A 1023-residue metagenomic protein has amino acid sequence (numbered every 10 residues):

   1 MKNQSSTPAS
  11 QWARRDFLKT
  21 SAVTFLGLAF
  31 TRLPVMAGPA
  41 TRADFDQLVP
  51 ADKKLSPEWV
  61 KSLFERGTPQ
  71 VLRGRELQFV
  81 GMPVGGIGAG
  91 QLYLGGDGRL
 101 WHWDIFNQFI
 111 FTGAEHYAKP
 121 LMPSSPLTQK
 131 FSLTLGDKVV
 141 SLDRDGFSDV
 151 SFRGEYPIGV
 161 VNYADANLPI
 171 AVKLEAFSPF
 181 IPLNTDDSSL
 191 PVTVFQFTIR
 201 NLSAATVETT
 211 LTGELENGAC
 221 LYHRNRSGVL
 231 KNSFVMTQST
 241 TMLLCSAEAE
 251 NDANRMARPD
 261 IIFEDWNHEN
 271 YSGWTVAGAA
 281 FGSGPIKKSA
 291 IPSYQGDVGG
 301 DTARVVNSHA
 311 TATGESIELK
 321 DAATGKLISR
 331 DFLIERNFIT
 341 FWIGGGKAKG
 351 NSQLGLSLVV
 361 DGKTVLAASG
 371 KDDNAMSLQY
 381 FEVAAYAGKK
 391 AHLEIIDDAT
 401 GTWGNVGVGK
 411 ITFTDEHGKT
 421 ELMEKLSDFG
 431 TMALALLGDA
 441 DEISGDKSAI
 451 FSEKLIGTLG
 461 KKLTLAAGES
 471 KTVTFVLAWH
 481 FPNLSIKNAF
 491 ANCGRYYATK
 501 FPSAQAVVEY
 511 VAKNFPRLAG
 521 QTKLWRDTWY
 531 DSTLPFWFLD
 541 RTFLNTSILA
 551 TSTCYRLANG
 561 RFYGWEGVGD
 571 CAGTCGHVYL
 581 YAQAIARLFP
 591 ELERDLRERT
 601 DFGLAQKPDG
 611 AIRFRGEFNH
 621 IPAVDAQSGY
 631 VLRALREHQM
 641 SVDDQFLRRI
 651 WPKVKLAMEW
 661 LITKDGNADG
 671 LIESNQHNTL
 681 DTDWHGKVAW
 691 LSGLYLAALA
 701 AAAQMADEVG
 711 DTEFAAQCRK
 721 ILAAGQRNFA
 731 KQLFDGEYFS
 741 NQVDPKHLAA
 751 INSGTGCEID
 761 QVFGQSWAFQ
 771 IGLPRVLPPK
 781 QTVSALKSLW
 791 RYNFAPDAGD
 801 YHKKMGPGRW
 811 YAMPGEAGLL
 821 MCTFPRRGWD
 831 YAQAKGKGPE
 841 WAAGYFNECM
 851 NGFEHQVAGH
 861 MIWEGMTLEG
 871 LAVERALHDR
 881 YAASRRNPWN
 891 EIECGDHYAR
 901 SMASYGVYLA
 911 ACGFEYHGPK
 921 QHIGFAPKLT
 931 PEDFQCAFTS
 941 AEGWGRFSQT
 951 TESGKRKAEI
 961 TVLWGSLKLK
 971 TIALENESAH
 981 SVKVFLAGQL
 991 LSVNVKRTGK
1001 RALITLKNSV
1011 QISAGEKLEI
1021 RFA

Functional and structural regions predicted by a protein language model:
S5-F25: N-terminal secretory signal peptides and thylakoid transit peptides that target proteins across membranes
G38-E65, V71-E76, V160, D165-K173 (+9 more regions): Acidic/polar, glycine-enriched structural segments that form the non-catalytic walls/loops of the carbohydrate-binding
G88, R99-W101, N107-E175, P182-T185 (+5 more regions): Non-catalytic C-terminal accessory modules of carbohydrate-active enzymes
R255-K288, H417: Extracellular carbohydrate-recognition regions
A310-E335, S377-Q379, L459-G460, R956-A958: Short beta-strands within extracellular/lumenal beta-sheet-rich domains
F332-T340, K389, S966-L969: Extended extracellular/luminal ectodomain segments enriched in beta-structured repeat modules
V359-K390, I396-G404: Extracellular carbohydrate recognition and processing domains and analogous Trp-centered ligand-binding platforms
G567-R613, Q627, R648, P652 (+9 more regions): Active-site core of glycosidic bond-cleaving carbohydrate-active enzymes
